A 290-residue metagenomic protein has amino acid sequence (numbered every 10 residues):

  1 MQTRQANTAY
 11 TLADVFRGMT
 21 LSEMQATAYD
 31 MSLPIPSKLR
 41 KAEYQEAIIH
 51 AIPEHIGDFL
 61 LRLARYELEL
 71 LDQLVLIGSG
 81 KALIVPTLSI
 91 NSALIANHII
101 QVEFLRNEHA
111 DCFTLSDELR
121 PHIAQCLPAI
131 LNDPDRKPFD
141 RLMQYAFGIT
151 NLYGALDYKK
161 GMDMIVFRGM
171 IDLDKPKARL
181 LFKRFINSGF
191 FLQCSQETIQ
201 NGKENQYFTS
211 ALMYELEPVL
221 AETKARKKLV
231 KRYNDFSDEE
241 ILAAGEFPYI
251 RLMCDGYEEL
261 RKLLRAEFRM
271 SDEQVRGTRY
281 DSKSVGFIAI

Functional and structural regions predicted by a protein language model:
M1-I123: Basic helix-extension-helix modules of the SAP/HeH family
N7, V15, M19, L39 (+9 more regions): Alpha-helix boundary/N-cap detector
D14, L61, I77-I84, N132 (+6 more regions): Short, charged/polar micro-motifs that form catalytic or ligand-binding hotspots
A28-Y29, K160-G169: DNA-recognition alpha helix
G57-F59, L115-L152, A211-I241: Short, amphipathic alpha-helical interaction segments positioned at domain boundaries
Y66-Q73, I77, R141, Y145-K160: The feature captures two recurrent sequence modes
S89-I99, G169-T198, V285-A289: Charge-enriched amphipathic alpha-helical scaffolds
Q200-G286: Long, charge-rich, low-complexity intrinsically disordered regions
